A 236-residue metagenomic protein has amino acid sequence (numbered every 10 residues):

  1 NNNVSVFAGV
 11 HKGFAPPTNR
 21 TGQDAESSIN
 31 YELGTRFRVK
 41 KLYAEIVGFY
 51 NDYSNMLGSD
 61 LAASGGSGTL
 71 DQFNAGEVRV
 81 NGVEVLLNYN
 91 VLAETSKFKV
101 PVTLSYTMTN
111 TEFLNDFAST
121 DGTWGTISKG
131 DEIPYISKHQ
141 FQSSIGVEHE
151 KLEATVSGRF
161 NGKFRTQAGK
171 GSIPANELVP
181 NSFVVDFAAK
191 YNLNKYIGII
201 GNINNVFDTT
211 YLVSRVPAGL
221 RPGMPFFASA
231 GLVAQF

Functional and structural regions predicted by a protein language model:
N1, S5, Y43-E45, K99-P101 (+3 more regions): Membrane-spanning beta-strand positions in outer-membrane beta-barrel proteins
N2, T35-V39, Y89-V91, V147-H149 (+3 more regions): Residue-level signature of outer-membrane beta-barrel architecture
V6-G9, S27-A93, K97-F117: Membrane-embedded beta-barrel scaffold of Gram-negative outer-membrane proteins
P17-D24, M56-S64, T109-G122, T166-I173 (+1 more regions): Outer-membrane beta-barrel translocator domains and adjoining extracellular loop/strand segments of Gram-negative
T21-I29, G65, F73-V80, T123-S137 (+2 more regions): Replace "Gram-negative outer membrane beta-barrel proteins" with "bacterial and organellar outer membrane beta-barrel
I29-L33, A44, D71, N81-V85 (+5 more regions): Hydrophobic, lipid-facing positions within transmembrane beta-strands of outer-membrane proteins
S54, K99-P101, F113, F160-G169 (+1 more regions): C-terminal beta-signal and adjacent terminal beta-strands/loops of Gram-negative outer-membrane beta-barrel proteins
F73-A168, G198, N202, F207-D208: Gram-negative outer-membrane beta-barrel transporters
